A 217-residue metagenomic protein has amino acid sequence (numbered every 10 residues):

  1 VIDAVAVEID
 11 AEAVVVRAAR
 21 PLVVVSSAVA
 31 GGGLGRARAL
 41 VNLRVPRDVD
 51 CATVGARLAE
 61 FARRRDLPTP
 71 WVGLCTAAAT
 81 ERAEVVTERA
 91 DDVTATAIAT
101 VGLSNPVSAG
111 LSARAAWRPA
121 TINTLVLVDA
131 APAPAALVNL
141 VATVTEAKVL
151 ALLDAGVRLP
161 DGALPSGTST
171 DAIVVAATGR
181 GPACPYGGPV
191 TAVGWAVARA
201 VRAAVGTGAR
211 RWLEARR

Functional and structural regions predicted by a protein language model:
V1-R217: Alpha/propeptide regions of enzymes that mature by internal proteolysis
